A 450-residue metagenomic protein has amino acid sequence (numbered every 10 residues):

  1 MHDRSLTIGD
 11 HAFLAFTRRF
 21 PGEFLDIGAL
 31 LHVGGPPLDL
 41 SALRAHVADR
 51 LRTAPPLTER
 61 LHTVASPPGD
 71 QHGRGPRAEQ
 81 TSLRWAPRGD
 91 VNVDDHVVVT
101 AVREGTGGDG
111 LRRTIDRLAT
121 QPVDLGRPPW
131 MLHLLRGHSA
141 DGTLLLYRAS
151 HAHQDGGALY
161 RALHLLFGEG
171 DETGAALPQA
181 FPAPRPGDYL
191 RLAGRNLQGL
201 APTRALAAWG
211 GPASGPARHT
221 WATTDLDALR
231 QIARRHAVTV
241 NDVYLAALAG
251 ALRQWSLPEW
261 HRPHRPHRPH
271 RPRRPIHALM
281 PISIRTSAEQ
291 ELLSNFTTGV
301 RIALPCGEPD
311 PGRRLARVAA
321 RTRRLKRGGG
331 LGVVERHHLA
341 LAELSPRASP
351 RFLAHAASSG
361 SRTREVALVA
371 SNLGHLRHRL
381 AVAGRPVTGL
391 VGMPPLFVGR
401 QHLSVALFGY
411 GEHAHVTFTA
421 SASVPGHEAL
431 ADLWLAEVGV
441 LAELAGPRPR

Functional and structural regions predicted by a protein language model:
M1-H11, A29-Q401, F408-H413, T417-L435 (+1 more regions): Soluble acyl-CoA-dependent acyltransferase catalytic core bearing the H(X)4D motif
E23-D26: Surface-exposed beta-strand-to-loop junctions that form interaction patches on eukaryotic regulatory domains
